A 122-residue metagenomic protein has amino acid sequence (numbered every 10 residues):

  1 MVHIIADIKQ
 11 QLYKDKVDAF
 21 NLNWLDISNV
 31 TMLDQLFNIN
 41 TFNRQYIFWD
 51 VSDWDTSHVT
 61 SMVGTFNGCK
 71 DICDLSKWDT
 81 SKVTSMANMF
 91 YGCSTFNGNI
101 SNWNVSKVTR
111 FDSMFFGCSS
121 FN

Functional and structural regions predicted by a protein language model:
M1-N122: Negatively charged
